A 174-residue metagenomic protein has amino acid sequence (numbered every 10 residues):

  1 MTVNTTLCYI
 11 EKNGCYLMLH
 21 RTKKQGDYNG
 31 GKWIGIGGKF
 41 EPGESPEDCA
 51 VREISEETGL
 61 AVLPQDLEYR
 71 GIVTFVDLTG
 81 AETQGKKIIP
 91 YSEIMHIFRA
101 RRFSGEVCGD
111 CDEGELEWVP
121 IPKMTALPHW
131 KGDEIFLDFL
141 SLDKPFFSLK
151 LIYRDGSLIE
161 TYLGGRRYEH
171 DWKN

Functional and structural regions predicted by a protein language model:
M1-L17, K39-E41: Conserved N-terminal beta-strand and adjoining loop/helix that marks the start of the Nudix/MutT-like hydrolase domain
L17-M18, Q25-Y28: Short N-terminal binding/cap micro-motifs at the start of the first secondary-structure element
D27-G31, S92: A conserved beta-turn-beta hairpin within the catalytic core of GNAT-like acetyltransferases that forms part
G30-W33, K39: A positional/architectural concept
F40-Q65, F75-I135, F139, T161-N174: Unchanged
L140-T161: Short, active-site-adjacent segments that bind or coordinate small-molecule cofactors and metal centers
